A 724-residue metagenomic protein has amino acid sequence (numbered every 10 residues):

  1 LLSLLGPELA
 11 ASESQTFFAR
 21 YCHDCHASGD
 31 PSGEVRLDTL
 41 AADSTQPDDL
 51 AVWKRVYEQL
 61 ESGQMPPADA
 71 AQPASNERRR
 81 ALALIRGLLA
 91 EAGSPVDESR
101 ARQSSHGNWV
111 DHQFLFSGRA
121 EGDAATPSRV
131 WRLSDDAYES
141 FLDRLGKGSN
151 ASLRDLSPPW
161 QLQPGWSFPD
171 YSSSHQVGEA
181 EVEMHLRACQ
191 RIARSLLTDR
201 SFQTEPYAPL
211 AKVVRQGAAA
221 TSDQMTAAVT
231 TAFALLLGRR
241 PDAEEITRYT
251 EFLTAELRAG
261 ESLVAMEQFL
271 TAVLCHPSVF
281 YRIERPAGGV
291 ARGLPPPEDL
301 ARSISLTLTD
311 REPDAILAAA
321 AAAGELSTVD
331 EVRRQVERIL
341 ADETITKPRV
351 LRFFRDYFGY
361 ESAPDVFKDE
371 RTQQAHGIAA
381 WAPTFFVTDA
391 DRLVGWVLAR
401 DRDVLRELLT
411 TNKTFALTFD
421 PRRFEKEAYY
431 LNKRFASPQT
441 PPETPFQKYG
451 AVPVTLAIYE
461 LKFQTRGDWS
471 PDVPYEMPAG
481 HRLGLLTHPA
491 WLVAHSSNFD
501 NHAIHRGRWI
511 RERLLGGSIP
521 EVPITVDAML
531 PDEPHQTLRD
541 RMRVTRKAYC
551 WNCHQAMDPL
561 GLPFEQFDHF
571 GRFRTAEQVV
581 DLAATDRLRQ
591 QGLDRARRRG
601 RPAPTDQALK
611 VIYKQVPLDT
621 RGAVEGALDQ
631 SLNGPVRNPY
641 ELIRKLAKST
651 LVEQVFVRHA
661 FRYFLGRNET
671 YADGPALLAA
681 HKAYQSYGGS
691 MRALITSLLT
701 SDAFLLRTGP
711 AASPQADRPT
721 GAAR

Functional and structural regions predicted by a protein language model:
L1-P7: Bacterial N-terminal signal peptides
L9-V35, D48-R55, Q59-Q64, A68-R724: Low-complexity, glycine/serine/threonine/alanine-rich intrinsically disordered linker and propeptide segments
A19, A42-D43: Alpha-helical, heptad-rich or low-complexity scaffold/stalk segments that mediate oligomerization or tethering
